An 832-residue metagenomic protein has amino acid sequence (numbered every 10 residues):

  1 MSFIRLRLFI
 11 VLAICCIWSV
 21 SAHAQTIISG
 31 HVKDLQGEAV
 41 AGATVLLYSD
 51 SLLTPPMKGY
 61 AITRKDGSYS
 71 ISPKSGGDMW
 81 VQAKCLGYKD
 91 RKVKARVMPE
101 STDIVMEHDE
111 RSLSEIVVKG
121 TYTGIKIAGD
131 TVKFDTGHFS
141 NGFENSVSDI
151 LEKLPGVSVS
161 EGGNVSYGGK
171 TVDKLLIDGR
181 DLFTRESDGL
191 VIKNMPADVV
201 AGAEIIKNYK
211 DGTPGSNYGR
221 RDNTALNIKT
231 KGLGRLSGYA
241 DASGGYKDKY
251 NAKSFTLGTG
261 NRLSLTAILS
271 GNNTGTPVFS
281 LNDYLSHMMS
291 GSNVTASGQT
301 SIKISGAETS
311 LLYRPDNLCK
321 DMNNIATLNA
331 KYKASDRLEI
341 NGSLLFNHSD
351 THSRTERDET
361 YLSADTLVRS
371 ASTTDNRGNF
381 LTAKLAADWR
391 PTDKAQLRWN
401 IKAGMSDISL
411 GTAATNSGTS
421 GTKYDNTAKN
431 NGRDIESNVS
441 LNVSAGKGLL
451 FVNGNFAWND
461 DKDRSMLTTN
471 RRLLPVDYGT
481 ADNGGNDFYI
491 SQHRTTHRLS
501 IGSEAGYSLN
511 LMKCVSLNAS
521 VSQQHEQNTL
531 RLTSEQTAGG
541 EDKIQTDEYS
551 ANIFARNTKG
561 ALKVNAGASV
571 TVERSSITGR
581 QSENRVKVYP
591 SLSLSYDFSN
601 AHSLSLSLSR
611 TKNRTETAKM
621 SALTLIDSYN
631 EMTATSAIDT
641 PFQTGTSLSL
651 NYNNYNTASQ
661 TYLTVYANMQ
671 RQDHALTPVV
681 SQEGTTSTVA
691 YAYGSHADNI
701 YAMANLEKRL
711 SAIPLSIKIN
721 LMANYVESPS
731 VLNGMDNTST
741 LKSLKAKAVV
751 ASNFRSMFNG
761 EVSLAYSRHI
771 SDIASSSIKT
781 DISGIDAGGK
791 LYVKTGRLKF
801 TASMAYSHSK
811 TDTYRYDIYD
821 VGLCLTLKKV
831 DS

Functional and structural regions predicted by a protein language model:
Q25, L35-G37, S68, K89-R96 (+12 more regions): Membrane-proximal, glycine/serine-rich, low-complexity loop/turn segments characteristic of large bacterial
S29-A41: Structural motif
G30, V45, T63-I71, S75-M79 (+2 more regions): Glycine-centered loop-to-beta-strand initiation motif
D50-P56, D78-K94: A short, solvent-exposed loop/turn motif at the edges and junctions of modular extracellular/periplasmic domains
L52-S68: Short, acidic Ser/Thr/Gly-rich low-complexity loop/linker segments typical of extracellular and cell-surface proteins
A95, S216-Y218, V278-Y284, G306 (+14 more regions): Outer-membrane beta-barrel translocator domains and adjoining extracellular loop/strand segments of Gram-negative
L318-K320, T373-N379, K423-R433, H493-L499 (+8 more regions): Replace "Gram-negative outer membrane beta-barrel proteins" with "bacterial and organellar outer membrane beta-barrel
K333-S349, G378-G411, Y424-G579, D597 (+4 more regions): Face-selective signature of the C-terminal outer-membrane beta-barrel domain
